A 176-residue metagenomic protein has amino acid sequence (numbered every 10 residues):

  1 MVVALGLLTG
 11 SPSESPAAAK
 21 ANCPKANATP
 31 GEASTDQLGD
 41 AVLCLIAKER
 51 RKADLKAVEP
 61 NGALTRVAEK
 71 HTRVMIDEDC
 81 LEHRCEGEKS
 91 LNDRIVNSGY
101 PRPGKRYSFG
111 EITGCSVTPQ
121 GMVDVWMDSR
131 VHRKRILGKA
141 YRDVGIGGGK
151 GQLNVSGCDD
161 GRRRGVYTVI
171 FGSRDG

Functional and structural regions predicted by a protein language model:
M1-S15: Secretory targeting and sorting signals
L8-G10, D77, D128: Residues at helix-coil transition
A18-N22, I112-G176: Disulfide-stabilized extracellular recognition modules
K20-E78: A short alpha-helix/helix-coil micro-patch that ends at or immediately precedes a cysteine
A21-P24, L43-L45, D79-E86, G114-S116 (+1 more regions): Sequence contexts marking disulfide-bonded cysteines in secreted/extracellular proteins
A47, N92, R133: Short glycine-/small-residue-rich flexible loop motifs, especially phosphate/cofactor-binding loops
T65-P119, I136: Short, surface-exposed glycine/acidic/tryptophan-bearing loops
